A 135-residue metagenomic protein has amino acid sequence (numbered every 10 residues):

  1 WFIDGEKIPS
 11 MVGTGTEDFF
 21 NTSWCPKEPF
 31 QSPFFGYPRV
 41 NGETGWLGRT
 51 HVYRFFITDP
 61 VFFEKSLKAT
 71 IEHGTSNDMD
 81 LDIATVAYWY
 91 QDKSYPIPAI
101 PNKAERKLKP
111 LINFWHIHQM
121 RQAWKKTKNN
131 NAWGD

Functional and structural regions predicted by a protein language model:
W1-G134: Beta-strand-centric surfaces of beta-sandwich/beta-rich domains
